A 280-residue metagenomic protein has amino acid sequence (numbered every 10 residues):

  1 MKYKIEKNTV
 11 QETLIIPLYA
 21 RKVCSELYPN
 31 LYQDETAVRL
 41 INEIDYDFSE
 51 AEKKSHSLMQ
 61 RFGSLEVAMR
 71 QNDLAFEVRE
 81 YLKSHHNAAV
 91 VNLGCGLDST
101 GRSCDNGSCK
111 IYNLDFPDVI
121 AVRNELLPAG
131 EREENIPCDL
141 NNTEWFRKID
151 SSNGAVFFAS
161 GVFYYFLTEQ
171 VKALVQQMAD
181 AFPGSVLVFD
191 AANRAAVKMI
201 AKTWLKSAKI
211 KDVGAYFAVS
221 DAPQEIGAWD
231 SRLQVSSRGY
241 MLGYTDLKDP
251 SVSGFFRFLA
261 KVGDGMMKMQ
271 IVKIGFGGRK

Functional and structural regions predicted by a protein language model:
M1-V91, C95-C138, S151-S152: Rossmann-like AdoMet
T143-S152: Short amphipathic alpha-helix with an adjacent loop that forms part of the alpha/beta core around
F157-F158: A conserved beta-strand element that flanks and buttresses the S-adenosyl-L-methionine
Y165-M178: A short, conserved alpha-helix within the catalytic core of class I
M178-R194: Conserved beta-strand signature within the Rossmann-like core of class I S-adenosyl-L-methionine
K198-G214: Short, glycine-/aromatic-enriched active-site segment of Class I SAM-dependent methyltransferases
V213-Y240: Short alpha-helix
R232-F258: Conserved catalytic loop of SAM-dependent methyltransferase domains
